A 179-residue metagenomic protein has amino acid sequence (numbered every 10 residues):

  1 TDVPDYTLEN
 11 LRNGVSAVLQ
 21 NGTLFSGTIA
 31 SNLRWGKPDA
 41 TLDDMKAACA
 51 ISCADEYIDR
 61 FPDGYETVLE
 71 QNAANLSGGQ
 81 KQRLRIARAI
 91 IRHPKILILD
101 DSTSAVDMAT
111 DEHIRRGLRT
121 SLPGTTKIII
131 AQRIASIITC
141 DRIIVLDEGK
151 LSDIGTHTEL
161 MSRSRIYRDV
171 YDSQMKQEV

Functional and structural regions predicted by a protein language model:
T1-N10, D107, E112, E159: ABC ATPase NBD Q-loop/coupling interface
D2, D55-L84, L99-S102, V106-A109 (+1 more regions): ABC-fold ATPase nucleotide-binding domain signature/coupling loops
D5, R12, A30-Q71, R115-R116 (+1 more regions): ABC ATPase nucleotide-binding domain helical subdomain, centered on the C-loop/LSGGQ "ABC signature"
G14-T23, K37, N72-A73, I134: ABC ATPase nucleotide-binding domain signature
T28-I29, S77: ABC transporter NBD signature
R60, G64, A109, R116 (+2 more regions): C-terminal portion of ABC ATPase nucleotide-binding domains
S77, L84-A89, H113, I129: ABC ATPase nucleotide-binding domain "signature" region
I91-K95, G124: A short, proline-enriched helix->beta-strand linker immediately N-terminal to the Walker B motif in ABC-type P-loop
